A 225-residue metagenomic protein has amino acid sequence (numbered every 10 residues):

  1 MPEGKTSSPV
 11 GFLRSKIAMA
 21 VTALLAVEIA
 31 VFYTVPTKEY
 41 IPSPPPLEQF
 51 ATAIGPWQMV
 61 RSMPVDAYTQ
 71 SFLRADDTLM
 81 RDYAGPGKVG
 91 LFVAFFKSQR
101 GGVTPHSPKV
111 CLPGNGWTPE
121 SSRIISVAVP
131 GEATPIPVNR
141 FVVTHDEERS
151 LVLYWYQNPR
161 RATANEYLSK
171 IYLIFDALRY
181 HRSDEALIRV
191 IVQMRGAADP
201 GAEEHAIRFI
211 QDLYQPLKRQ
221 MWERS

Functional and structural regions predicted by a protein language model:
M1-I17: Cytosolic-side transmembrane helix boundary signature
K16-F32: Hydrophobic membrane-insertion alpha-helices, especially the h-region of bacterial N-terminal signal peptides
L24-I29, E48-A51, I188: ATP/Mg2+-dependent ligation/transfer catalytic cores
P36-I54: Alpha-helical transmembrane signal-anchor/signal-peptide segments
P45, D76-T78, I136-V138: Short beta-strand-initiation
P46, Q70-F72, P130, A177: Residues embedded in well-ordered secondary-structure elements
A51-D82: Short extracytoplasmic
D82-R224: A cross-kingdom signal targeting lumenal/periplasmic-facing segments of multi-pass membrane and secretory-pathway
